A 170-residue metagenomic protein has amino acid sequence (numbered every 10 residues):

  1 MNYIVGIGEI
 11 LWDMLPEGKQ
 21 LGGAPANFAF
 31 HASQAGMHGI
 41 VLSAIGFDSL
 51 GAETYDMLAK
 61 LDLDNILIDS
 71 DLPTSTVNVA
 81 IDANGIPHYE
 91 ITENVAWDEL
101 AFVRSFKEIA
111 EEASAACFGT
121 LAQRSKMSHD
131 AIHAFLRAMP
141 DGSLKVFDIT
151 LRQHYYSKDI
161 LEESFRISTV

Functional and structural regions predicted by a protein language model:
N2-V5, M57-A59, N65-L67, A83-V170: Ribokinase/PfkB-type carbohydrate-kinase core domain
Y3-I4, M14-I86, I91-L100, R104: Substrate-binding N-lobe of the ribokinase-like
E9, D13, N27, D148: Acidic active-site catalytic centers that drive phospho-/nucleotidyl reactions and related ester hydrolyses
E9, S43-F47, T150: Cofactor-binding loop segments of dinucleotide-utilizing enzymes, especially the Rossmann-like FAD- and NAD(P)+-binding
